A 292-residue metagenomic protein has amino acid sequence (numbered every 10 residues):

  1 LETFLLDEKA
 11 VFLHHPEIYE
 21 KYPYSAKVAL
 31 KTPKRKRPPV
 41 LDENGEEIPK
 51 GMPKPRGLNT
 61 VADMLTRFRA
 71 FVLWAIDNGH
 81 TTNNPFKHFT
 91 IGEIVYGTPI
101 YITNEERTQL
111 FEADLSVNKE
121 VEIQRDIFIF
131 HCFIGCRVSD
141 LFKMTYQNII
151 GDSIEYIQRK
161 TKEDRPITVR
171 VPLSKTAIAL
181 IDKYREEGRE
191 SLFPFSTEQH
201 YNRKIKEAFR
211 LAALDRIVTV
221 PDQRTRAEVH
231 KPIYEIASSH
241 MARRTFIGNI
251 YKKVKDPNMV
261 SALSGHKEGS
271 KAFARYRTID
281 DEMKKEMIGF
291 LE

Functional and structural regions predicted by a protein language model:
L1-W74: Short, Lys/Arg-enriched alpha-helical recognition elements, typified by the DNA-recognition helix
Y24-S25, T32-L41, M52, V95 (+2 more regions): Major-groove DNA-contacting interfaces characterized by cationic-aromatic clusters
R35-T66, D77-T81, F86-V138, F142 (+1 more regions): Basic, Lys/Arg- and aromatic-enriched nucleic-acid-binding interface segment
T90, I94, N104, I134 (+1 more regions): Conserved tyrosine-mediated DNA breakage-rejoining catalytic core shared by Y-recombinases
L110, V169-A179, K183, A274-E292: DNA/chromatin major-groove-contacting recognition/catalytic segments
S116-N118, E186-S191, K206-A262, H266: Short, basic (Lys/Arg/His-rich) helix/loop patches that form interaction surfaces in the mid-to-C-terminal regions
K143-I149, Y251-K253, S261-E268, R275-I279: A short, basic/aromatic helix-end/turn motif that makes direct DNA contacts
Q158-K162, E198-Y201, S264-F290: Catalytic-site neighborhood detector that most strongly recognizes the C-terminal catalytic loop/helix of tyrosine
